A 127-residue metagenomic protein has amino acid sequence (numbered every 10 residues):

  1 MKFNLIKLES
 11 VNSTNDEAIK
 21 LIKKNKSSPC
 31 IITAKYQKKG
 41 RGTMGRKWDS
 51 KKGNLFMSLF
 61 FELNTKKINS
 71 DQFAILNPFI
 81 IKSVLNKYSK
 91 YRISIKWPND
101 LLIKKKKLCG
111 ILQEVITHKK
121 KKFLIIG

Functional and structural regions predicted by a protein language model:
M1-K87, C109, I116: N-terminal lobe of the biotin/lipoate ligase/transferase fold
T33-K35, P98, G127: Generic enzyme active-site microenvironment
M57-L59, I95, Q113, I126: Preference for bulky hydrophobic residues occupying beta-strand positions in well-ordered beta-sheet regions
N86-K119: Acidic (Asp/Glu) carboxylate-rich active-site/surface patches
K120-G127: Short, acidic (Asp/Glu-rich) active-site segment that either coordinates a divalent metal cofactor
